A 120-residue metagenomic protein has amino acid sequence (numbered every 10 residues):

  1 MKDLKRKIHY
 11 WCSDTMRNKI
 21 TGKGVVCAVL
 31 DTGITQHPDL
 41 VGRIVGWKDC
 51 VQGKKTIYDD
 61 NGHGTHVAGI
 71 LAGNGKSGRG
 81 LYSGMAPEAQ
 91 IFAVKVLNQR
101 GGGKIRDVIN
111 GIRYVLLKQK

Functional and structural regions predicted by a protein language model:
M1-Y10, D14-M16: Autoinhibitory propeptides
L4, V67, K120: Catalytic-core segments of hydrolase enzymes
Y10-W11, D59, V115: Compositionally biased, intrinsically disordered low-complexity regions enriched in proline and serine
W11-C12, T32-I34: Short secondary-structure boundary micro-motifs
M16-C27, I34-G46, K55-R106: Subtilisin-like serine protease catalytic core
I112-K120: Short acidic, glycine-rich surface-loop motifs adjacent to enzyme active sites
